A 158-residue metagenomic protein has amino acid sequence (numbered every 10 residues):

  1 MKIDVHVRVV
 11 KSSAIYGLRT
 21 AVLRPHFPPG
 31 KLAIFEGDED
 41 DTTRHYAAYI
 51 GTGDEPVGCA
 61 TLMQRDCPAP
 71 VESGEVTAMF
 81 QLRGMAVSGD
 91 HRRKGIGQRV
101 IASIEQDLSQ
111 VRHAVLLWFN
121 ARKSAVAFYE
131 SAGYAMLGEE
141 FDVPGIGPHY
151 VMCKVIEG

Functional and structural regions predicted by a protein language model:
I3-G17: A short beta-loop-alpha structural element at the N-terminal edge of CoA-dependent acyl/N-acetyltransferase catalytic
R19-G51, C67: Active-site rim helix/loop that mediates acceptor-substrate recognition in acyltransferases
K31-L32, T43-A47, C59, G84 (+2 more regions): Short hydrophobic/aromatic beta-strand element in the GNAT-like acyltransferase core that lines or flanks the acyl-donor
A47, D54-S73, M79-A86: Conserved beta-strand in the GNAT
R83, D90-R92, S124-F128: Acidic/histidine-enriched, beta-strand-rich ligand/metal-binding domains
V87, R93-Q106: Conserved acetyl-CoA-binding loop-helix of GNAT-fold acetyltransferases
I101, L108-R122: Conserved GNAT acetyl-CoA-binding A-motif
W118-N120, E130, A135-V151: Conserved catalytic-core motifs of GNAT/GCN5-like acyltransferases
